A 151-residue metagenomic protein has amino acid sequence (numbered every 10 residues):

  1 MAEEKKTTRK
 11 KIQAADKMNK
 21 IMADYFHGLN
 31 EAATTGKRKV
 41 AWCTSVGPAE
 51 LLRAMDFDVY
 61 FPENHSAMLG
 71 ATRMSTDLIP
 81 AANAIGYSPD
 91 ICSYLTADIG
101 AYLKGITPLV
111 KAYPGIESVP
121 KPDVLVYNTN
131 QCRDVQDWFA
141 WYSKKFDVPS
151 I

Functional and structural regions predicted by a protein language model:
M1-I151: An N-terminal assembly and electron-transfer interface module characteristic of large anaerobic redox and radical
